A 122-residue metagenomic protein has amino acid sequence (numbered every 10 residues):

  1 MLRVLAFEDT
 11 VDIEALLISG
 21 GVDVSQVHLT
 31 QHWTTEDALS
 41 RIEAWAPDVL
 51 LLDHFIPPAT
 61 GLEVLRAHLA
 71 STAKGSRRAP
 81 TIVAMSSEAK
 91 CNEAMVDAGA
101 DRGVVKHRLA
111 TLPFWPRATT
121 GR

Functional and structural regions predicted by a protein language model:
L2-I13, L17-G21: Conserved acidic segment of CheY-like receiver
S19-D23, R41, A94, A98: Alpha-helical interaction/dimerization surfaces of two-component signaling modules
V22-T30: A generic structural motif
H32-V49: Acidic, metal-coordinating helix/loop segments flanking the phosphotransfer/catalytic sites of two-component signaling
E43-W45, A67-R78, A98: Conserved phosphotransfer cores of two-component systems
L51-T72: Conserved phosphotransfer microenvironments
E63, A84-R108, L112: Alpha4 helix (beta4-alpha4-beta5 surface) of REC/receiver domains from two-component response regulators
R117-R122: The C-terminal output helix
